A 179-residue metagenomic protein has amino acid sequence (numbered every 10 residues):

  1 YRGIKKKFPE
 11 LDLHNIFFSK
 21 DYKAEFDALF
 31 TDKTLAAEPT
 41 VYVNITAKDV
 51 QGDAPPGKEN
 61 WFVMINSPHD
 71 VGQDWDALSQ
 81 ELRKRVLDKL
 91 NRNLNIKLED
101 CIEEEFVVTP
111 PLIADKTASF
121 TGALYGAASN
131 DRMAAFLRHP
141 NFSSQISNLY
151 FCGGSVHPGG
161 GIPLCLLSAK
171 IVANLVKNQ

Functional and structural regions predicted by a protein language model:
Y1-A54: Mid-domain catalytic core of redox enzymes that form a hydrophobic substrate pocket/lid adjacent to a catalytic redox
K7-F8, L29, T34-A36, W75-D115: Flavin-binding catalytic cores
E38, E81-R85, S119, L164-I171: Generic recognition of stable, solvent-exposed alpha-helical segments in well-folded globular domains
E38-Y42, I96-P158: A glycine-rich dinucleotide-binding beta-alpha-beta segment and adjacent secondary-structure elements that constitute
Q51-K58, H139-Q145: Short glycine/proline-enriched loop/turn "hinge" motifs that connect secondary-structure elements and lie
N66-Q73: Amphipathic alpha-helix from the class-I
G154-K177: A conserved FAD-binding loop/helix module that cradles the flavin
